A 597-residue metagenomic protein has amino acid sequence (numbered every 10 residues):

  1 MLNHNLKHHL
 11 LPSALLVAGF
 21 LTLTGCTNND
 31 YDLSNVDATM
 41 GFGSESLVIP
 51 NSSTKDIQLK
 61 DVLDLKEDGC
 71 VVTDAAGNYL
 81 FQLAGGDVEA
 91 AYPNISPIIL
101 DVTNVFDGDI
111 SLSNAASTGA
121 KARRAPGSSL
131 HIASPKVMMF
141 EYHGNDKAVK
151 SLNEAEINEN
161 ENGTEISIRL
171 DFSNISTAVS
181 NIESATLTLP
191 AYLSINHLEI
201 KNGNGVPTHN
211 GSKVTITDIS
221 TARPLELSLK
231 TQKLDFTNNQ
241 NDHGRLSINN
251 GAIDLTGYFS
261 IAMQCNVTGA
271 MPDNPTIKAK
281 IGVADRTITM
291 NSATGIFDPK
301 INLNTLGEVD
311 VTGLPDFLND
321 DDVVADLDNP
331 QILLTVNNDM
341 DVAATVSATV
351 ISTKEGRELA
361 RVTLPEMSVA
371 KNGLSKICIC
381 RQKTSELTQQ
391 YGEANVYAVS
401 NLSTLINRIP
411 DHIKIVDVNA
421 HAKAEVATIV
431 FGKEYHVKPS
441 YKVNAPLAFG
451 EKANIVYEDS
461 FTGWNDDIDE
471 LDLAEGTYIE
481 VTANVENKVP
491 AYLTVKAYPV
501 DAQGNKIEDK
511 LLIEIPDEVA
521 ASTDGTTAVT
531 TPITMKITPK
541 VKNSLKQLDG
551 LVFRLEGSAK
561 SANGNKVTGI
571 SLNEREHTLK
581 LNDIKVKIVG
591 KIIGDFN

Functional and structural regions predicted by a protein language model:
M1-G25: Sec-dependent bacterial lipoprotein signal peptides
C26-N597: Extracellular/secretory-pathway and virion-surface proteins
